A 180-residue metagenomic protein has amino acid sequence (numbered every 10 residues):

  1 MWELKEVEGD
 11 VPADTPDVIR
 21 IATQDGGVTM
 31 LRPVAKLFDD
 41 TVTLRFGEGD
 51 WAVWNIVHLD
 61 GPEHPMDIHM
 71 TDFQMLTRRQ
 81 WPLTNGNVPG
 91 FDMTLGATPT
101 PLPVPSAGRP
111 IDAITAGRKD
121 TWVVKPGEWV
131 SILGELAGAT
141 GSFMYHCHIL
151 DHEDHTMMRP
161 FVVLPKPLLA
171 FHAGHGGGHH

Functional and structural regions predicted by a protein language model:
M1-G138, H175-H180: Edge beta-strand plus adjacent loop/short-helix module at the start of the mature soluble/periplasmic domain
V57-L59, H148-H152: Beta-strand-rich extracellular modules
Q74, Q80, D151-D154, P165: A generic secondary-structure signal for well-formed alpha-helical elements
F91-M93, T156-H180: Extracytoplasmic/periplasmic copper-protein system
T140-S142: Extracellular Ig-like/FN3 beta-sandwich strand-entry sites
